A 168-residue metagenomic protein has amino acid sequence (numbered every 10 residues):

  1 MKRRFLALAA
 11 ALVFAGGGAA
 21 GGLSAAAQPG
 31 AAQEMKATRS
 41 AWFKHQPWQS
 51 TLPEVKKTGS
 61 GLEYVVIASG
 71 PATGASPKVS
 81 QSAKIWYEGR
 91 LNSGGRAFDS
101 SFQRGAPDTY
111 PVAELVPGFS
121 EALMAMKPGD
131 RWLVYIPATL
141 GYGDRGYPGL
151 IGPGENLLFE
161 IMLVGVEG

Functional and structural regions predicted by a protein language model:
K2-G168: Cross-family detector of peptidyl-prolyl cis-trans isomerase
